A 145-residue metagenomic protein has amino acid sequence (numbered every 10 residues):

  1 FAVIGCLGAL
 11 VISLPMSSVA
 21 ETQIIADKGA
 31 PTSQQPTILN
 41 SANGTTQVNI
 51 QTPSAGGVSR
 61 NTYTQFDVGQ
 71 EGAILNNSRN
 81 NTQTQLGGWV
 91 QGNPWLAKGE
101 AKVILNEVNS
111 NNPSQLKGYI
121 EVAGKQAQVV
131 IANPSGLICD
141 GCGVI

Functional and structural regions predicted by a protein language model:
F1-I4: Bacterial N-terminal signal peptides that target proteins for export
G8-I145: Solvent-exposed adhesion/ligand-recognition segments of exported proteins
